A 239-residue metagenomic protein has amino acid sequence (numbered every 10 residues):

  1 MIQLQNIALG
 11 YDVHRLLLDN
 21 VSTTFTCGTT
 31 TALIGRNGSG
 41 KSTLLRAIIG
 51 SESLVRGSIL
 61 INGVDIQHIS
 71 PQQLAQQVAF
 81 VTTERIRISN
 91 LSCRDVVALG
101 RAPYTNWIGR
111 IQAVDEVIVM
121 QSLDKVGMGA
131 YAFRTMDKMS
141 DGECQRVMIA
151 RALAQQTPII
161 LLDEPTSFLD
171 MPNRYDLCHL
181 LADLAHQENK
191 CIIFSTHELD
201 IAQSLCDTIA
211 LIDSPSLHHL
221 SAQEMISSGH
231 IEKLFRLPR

Functional and structural regions predicted by a protein language model:
M1-L4, A8-N20, S70, I88: A short, flexible loop at the N-terminus of ABC-type nucleotide-binding domains that lies
I34-R36: The feature captures the beta-strand-to-loop junction immediately N-terminal to the Walker
I49: Helix-to-loop junction immediately C-terminal to a conserved catalytic motif
G57-D65, L74: Conserved ABC transporter NBD signature motif
T135-M139: Conserved ABC ATPase signature
I160-D163: Catalytic Walker B motif of ABC-type/P-loop ATPase nucleotide-binding domains
T196-H197: H-loop/switch region of ABC-family ATPase nucleotide-binding domains
